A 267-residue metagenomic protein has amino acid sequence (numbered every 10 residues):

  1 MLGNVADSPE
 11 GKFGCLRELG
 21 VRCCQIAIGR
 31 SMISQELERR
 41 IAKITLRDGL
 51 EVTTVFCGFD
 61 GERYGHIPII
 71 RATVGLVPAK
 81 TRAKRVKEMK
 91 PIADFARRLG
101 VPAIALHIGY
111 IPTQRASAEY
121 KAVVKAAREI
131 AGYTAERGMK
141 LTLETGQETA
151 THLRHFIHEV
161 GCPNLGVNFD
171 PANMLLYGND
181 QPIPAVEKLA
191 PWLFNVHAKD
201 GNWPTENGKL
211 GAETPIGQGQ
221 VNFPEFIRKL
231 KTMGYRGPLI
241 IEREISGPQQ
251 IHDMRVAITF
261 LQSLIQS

Functional and structural regions predicted by a protein language model:
L2-G11, A27-R40, I111-R115, G146-T151 (+4 more regions): Acidic-and-aromatic substrate-binding clefts and catalytic sites of carbohydrate-active enzymes
A6-G14, Y64-G166: Active-site acidic/histidine proton-transfer and metal-coordination neighborhood in alpha/beta enzyme cores
F13-L19, I33-F56, D60, P91-G100 (+4 more regions): Acidic (Asp/Glu)-rich catalytic clusters
C23, A103, N195, G237-P238: Residues at the N-termini of beta-strands
C23-C24, V55, V124-Q220: Acidic/histidine-rich catalytic cores of soluble enzymes
D60-A72, P204-L210: Short, flexible, mixed-charge acidic loops at enzyme active sites
P238-E244: Short acidic/histidine-rich active-site segments
Q250-S267: C-terminal helical cap(s) of enzyme catalytic domains, especially alpha/beta-barrels
